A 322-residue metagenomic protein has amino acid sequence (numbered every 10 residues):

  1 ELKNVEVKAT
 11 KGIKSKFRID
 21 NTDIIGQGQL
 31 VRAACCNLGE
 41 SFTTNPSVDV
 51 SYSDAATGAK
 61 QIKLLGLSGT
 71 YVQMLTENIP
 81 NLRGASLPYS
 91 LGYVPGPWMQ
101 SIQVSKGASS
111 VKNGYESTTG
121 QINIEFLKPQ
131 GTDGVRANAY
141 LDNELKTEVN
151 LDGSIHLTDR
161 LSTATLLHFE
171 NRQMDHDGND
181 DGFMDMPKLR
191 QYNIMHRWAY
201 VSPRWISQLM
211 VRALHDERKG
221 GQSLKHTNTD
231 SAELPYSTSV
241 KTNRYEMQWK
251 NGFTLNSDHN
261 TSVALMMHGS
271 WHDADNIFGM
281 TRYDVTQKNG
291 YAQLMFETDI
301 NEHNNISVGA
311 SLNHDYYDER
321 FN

Functional and structural regions predicted by a protein language model:
E1-V31, G39, G69: Short, acidic, small-residue-rich periplasmic hinge/interaction motif at the N-terminus of Gram-negative outer-membrane
G39-P80: Extracytoplasmic beta-strand/coil segments of soluble accessory domains associated with Gram-negative outer-membrane
K60, T118-G120, D133-A137, T147-L151 (+4 more regions): Hydrophobic, lipid-facing positions within transmembrane beta-strands of outer-membrane proteins
Q61, I79-K106, I194: Short acidic/polar hinge/loop motifs at secondary-structure boundaries that mediate gating or recognition
V72, G131-V135, T147, D159-T165 (+5 more regions): Outer-envelope beta-barrel architecture signal
Y93-G134: A beta-strand signature from Gram-negative outer-membrane beta-barrel systems, especially the internal plug domain
A137-L141, T165-N171, L209-H215, L265-W271 (+1 more regions): Transmembrane beta-barrel strands of outer-membrane/channel proteins
R172-N260, G269-Q287: Flexible loop and strand-edge segments within Gram-negative outer membrane beta-barrel domains
